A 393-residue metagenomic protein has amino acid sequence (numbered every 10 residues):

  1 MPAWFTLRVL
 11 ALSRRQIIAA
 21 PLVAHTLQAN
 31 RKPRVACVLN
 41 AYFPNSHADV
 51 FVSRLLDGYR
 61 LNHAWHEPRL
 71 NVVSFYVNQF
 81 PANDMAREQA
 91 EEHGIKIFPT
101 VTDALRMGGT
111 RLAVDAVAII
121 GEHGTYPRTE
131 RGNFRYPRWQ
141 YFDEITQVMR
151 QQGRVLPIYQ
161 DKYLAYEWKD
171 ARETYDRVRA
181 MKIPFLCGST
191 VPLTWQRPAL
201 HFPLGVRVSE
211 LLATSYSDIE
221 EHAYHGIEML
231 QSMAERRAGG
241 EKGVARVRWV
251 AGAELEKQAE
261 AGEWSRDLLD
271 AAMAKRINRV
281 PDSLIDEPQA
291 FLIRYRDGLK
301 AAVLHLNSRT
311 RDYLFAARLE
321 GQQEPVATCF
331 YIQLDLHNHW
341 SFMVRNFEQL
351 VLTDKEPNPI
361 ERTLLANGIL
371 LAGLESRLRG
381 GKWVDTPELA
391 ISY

Functional and structural regions predicted by a protein language model:
M1-L22: N-terminal secretory signal peptides and thylakoid transit peptides that target proteins across membranes
H25-L27, G132-F134, L350-Y393: C-terminal helix-rich "cap/oligomerization" subdomain common to oxidoreductases
L27-E92, L211: N-terminal Rossmann-like dinucleotide-binding module
H93-V114, I120-P127, Y141: A structured beta-alpha segment of the ubiquitous adenosine-cofactor-binding alpha/beta core
V117, E122-V191: Beta-strand-loop-alpha-helix segment that lines the small-molecule cofactor/substrate pocket of alpha/beta enzymes
R179-K182, L186-L211: Rossmann-like NAD(P)H-binding beta-loop-alpha module
L211-L299, H305-R309, L365-G368: Rossmann-like dinucleotide-binding domain that binds NAD(P)(H)
I277-E361: NAD(P)-dinucleotide binding in Rossmann-like oxidoreductases
